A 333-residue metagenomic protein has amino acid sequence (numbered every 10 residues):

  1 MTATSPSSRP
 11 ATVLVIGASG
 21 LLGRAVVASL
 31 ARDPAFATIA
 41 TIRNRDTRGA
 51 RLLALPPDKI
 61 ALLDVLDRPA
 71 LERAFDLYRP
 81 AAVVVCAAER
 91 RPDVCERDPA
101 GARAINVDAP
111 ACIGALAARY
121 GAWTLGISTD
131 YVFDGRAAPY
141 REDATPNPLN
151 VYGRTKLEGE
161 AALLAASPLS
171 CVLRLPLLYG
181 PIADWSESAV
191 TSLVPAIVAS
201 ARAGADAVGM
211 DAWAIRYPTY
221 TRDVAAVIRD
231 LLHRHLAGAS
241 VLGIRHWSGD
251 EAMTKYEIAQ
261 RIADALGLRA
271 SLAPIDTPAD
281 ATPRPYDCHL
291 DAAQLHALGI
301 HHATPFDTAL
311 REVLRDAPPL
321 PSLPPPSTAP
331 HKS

Functional and structural regions predicted by a protein language model:
P10-D33: N-terminal Rossmann NAD(P)H-binding glycine-rich loop of SDR-like oxidoreductase domains
D46-R48, T254-K255, D276-A293: Active-site loop of classical SDR/Rossmann-like NAD(P)-dependent oxidoreductases, centered on the catalytic Tyr-X3-Lys
K59-I105: NAD(P)H-binding glycine-rich loop region in Rossmannoid oxidoreductase-like domains and their noncatalytic homologs
D108-N147, V151: Conserved Rossmann-fold NAD(P)-dependent oxidoreductase catalytic core, especially the SDR/UDP-sugar
N147-C171: Active-site Tyr-X1-5-Lys
L164-I215, R222-D223, R229: NAD(P)-dependent short-chain dehydrogenase/reductase
A225-I228, R234-D280, L314, P321-P326: Mid/C-terminal beta-alpha module of Rossmann-like enzyme folds, strongest in SDR-family dehydrogenases/epimerases
P283-S333: C-terminal amphipathic/interface module of NAD(P)-dependent oxidoreductases and related NAD-binding regulators
